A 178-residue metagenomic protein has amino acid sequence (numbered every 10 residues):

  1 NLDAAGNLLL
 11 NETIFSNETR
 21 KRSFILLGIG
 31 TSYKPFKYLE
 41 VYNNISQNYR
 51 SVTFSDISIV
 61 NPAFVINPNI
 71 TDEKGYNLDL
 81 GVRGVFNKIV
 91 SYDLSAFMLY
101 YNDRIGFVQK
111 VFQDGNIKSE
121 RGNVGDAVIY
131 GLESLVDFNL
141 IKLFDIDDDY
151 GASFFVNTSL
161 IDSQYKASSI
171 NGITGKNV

Functional and structural regions predicted by a protein language model:
N1-F36: Signature of Gram-negative outer-membrane beta-barrel scaffolds
L2-L10, F54-N61, R104-F112, I146-D148 (+1 more regions): Outer-membrane beta-barrel translocator domains and adjoining extracellular loop/strand segments of Gram-negative
L8-E18, P62-P68, N77, I117-V124 (+1 more regions): Extracellular loop and loop/strand-boundary signature of outer-membrane beta-barrel proteins
R22-P35, K74, L78, S153-I161: Transmembrane beta-barrel strand/turn architecture of Gram-negative outer membrane proteins
S23-I25, F64, Y76, K118 (+2 more regions): Exposed loop/turn and edge beta-strand positions of beta-sandwich/beta-sheet ligand-binding modules
I29, N67, K142-F144: Generic recognition of flexible, low-complexity loop/linker segments
S32-K34, Y38-S46, R50-V52, D56 (+2 more regions): Membrane-embedded beta-barrel scaffold of Gram-negative outer-membrane proteins
S91, A96-Y100, K118-V178: Gram-negative outer-membrane beta-barrel transporters
